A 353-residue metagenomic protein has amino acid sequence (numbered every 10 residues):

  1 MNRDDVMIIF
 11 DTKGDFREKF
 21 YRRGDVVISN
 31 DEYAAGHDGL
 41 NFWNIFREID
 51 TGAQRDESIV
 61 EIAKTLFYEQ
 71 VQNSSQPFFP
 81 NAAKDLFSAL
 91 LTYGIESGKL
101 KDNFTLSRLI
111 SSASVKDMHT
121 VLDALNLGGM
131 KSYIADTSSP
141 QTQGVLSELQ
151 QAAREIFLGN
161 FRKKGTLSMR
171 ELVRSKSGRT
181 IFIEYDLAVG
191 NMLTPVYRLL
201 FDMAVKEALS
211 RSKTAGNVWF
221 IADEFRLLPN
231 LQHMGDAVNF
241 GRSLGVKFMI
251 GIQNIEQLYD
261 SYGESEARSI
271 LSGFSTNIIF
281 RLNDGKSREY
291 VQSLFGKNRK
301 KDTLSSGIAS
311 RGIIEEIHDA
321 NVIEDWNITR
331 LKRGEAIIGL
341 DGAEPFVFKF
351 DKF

Functional and structural regions predicted by a protein language model:
M1-K247, S261-E264, I314, H318-K352: P-loop NTPase motor domains
V238-F240, L244-I337: Conserved ATP-driven motor cores of ASCE-family P-loop NTPases powering translocation/secretion/packaging/pilus
